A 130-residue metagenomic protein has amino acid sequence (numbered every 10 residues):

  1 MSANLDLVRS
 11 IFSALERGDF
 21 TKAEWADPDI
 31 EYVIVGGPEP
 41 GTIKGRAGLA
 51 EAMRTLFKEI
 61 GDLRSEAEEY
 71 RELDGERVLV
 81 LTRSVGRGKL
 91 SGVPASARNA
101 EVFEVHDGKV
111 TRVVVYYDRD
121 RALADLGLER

Functional and structural regions predicted by a protein language model:
S2-D29, E129: Short acidic-aromatic low-complexity motifs
V8, F12-L15, A26, L49 (+3 more regions): Hydrophobic alpha-helical core bundles mediating ligand binding, dimerization, or RNAP-core interactions
W25-E76: A solvent-exposed, acidic/Ser-Thr-rich amphipathic alpha-helical stretch
E59, G86-S96: Short, cysteine-centered beta-strand-loop-beta hairpins and adjacent loop/turn segments enriched in charged/polar
S65-R71, V85, R98-E104, V114: Hydrophobic/aromatic beta-strand elements that line small-molecule binding cavities or substrate pockets in beta-rich
D74-S84: A short hydrophobic beta-strand element
R112-R130: Low-complexity, intrinsically disordered terminal/linker segments enriched in charged and Gly/Pro repeats
